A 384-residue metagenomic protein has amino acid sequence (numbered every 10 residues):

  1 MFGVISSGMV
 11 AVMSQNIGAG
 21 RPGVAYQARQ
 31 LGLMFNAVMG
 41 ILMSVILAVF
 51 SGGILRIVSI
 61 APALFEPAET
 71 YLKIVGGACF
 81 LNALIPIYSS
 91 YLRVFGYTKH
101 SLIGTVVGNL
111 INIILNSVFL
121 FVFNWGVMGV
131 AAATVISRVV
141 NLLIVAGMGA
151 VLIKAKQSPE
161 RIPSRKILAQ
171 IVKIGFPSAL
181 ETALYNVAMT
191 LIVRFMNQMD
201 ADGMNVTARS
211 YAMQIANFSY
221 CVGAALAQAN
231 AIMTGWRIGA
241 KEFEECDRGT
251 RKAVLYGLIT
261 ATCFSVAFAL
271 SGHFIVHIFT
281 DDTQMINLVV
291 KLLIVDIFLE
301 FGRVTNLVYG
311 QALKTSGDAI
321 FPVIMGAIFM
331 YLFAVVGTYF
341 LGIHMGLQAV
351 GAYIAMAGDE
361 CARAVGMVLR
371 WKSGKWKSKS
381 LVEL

Functional and structural regions predicted by a protein language model:
M1-V45, N82-S101, V193, V206-G272 (+1 more regions): Small-residue-rich hydrophobic transmembrane alpha-helices
G3-V10, I74-R93, S101-N112, V130-V145 (+5 more regions): Short runs within selected transmembrane alpha-helices of multi-pass transporters and secretion channels
G8, I85-Y88, M128, K156-S164 (+6 more regions): Juxtamembrane/interfacial segments around transmembrane helices
M13-F80, V122-F176, T234-L299, L341-L384: Short alpha-helical transmembrane segments in multi-pass integral membrane proteins
S51-I54, L115, V187-M196, N230 (+2 more regions): Hydrophobic/aromatic end-of-helix segments at the C-terminal termini of transmembrane alpha-helices
I74, G108, S137-N141, G149 (+2 more regions): Transmembrane helical elements of multi-pass membrane transporters/channels
I113, A146, A150, T190 (+3 more regions): A short secondary-structure junction motif
